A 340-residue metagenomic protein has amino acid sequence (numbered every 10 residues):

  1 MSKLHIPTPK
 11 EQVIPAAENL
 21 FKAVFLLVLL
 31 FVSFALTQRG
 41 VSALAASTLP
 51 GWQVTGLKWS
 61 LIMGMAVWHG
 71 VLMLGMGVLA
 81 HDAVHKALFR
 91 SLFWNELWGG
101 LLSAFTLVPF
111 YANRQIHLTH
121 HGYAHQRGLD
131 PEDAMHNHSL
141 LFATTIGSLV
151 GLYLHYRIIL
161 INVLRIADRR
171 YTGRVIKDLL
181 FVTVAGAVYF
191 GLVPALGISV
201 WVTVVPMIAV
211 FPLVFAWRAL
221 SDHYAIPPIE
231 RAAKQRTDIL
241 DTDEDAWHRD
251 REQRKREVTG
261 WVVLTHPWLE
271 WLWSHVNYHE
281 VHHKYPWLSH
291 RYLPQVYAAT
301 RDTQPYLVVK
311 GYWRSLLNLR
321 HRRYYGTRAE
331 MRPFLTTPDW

Functional and structural regions predicted by a protein language model:
M1-G70, L79, A104-V205, W287-W340: Non-catalytic, topology-defining segments of multipass membrane proteins
S33-T37, L213, V281: Transmembrane alpha-helical segments
L61, V67, M73-L74, L101 (+4 more regions): Alpha-helical hydrophobic/aromatic positions enriched in membrane-embedded helices and signal peptides
W68-A80, P109-N113, I159, T203-Q235 (+2 more regions): Transmembrane alpha-helical segments that form the membrane-embedded catalytic/substrate-channel core of multi-pass
G77-H85, N113-Q126, R218-P227, L272-L288: Histidine-centered catalytic micro-motifs
L79-L97, L129-A134: Aspartate-rich (DDxxD/NDxxD/DxxxD) Mg2+/diphosphate-binding motifs and their adjoining helix-loop segments
E96-A104, R231-R251, R256-E257: Membrane-cytosol interface motif
D168-P227, R231-A233, R251-K255, G260-V276: C-terminal membrane-associated helical module and adjoining short loops/tails
